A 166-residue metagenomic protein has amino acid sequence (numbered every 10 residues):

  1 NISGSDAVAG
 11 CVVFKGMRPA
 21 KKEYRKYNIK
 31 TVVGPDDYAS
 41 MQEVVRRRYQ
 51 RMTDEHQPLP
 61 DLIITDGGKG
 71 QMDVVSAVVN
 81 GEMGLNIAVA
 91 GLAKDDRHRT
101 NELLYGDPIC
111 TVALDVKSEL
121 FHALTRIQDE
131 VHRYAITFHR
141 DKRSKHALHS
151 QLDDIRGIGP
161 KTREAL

Functional and structural regions predicted by a protein language model:
N1-L166: Acidic, glycine-enriched active-site microenvironments
